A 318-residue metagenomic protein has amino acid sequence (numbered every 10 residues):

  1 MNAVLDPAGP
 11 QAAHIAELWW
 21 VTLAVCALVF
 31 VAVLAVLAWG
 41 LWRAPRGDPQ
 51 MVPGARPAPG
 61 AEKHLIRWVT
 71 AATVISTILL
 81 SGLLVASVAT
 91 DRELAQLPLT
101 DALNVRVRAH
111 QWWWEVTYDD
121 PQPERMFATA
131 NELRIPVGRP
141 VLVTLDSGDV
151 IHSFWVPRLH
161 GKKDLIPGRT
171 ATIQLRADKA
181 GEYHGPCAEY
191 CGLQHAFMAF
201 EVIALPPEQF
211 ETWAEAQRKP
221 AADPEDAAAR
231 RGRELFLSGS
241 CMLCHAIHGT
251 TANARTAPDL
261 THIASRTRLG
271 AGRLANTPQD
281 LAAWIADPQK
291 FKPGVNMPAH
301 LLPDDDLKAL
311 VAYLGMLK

Functional and structural regions predicted by a protein language model:
M1, L317-K318: Short, solvent-exposed mixed-charge patches
M1-V21, L41-R255, G270-P293, P298-V311: Non-transmembrane, membrane-proximal soluble domains of secreted or membrane proteins
W19-A32: Alpha-helical transmembrane segments
F30-G40: Central hydrophobic cores of alpha-helical transmembrane segments in multi-pass inner-membrane proteins across all
